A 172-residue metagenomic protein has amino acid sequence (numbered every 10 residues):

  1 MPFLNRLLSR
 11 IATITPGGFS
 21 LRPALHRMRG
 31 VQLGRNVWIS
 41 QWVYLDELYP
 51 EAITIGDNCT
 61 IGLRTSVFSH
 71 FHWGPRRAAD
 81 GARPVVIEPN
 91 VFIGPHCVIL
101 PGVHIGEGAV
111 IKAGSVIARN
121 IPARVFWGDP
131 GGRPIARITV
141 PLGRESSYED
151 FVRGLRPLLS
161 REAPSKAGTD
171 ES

Functional and structural regions predicted by a protein language model:
M1-W42: Extended, small-residue-rich solenoid/repeat segments and analogous flexible loops that form exposed scaffolds
F19, E47-L48: Short glycine/threonine/proline-enriched tight-turn/helix- or strand-capping micro-motif at secondary-structure
Q32-G34, E51-T54: Short, glycine/small-residue-enriched coil/turn segments at secondary-structure junctions
R35, S40-Q41, D46, G56-D57 (+11 more regions): Left-handed beta-helix
E51, A123-V125, R133: Glycine-centered loop/turn positions within well-structured domains that cap or flank conserved ligand/cofactor-binding
G74-A78: Flexible, solvent-exposed loop segments that connect beta-strands
D80-I99, P130-S172: C-terminal segments of enzyme domains that contribute to small-molecule binding surfaces
